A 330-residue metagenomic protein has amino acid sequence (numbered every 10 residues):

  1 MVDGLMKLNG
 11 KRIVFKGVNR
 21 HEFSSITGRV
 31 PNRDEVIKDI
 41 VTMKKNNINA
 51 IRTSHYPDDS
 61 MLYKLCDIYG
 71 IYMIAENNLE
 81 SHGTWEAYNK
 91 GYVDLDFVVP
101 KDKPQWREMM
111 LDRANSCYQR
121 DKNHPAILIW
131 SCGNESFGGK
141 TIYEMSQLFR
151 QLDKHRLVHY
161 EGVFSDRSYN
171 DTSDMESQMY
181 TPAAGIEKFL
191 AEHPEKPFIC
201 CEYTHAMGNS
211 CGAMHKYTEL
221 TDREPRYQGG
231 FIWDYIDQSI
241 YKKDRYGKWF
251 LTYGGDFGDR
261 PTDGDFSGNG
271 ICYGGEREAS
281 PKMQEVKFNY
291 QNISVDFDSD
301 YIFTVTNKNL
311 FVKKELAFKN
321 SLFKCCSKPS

Functional and structural regions predicted by a protein language model:
M1-T304, K308-L316, S321-P329: Extended substrate-binding grooves/exosites of carbohydrate-active enzymes
